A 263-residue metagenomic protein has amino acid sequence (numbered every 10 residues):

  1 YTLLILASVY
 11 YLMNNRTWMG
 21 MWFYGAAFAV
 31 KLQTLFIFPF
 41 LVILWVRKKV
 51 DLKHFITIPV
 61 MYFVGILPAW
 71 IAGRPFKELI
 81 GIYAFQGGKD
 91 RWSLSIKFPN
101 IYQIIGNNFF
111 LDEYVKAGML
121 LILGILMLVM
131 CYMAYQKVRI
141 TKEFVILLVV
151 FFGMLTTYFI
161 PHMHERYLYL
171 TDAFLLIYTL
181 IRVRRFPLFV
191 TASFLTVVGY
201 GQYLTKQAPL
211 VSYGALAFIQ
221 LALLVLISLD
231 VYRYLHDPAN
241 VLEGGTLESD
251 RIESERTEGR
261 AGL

Functional and structural regions predicted by a protein language model:
Y1-L6, V30, Y167-L168: Multi-pass, polyprenyl lipid-linked donor-dependent membrane glycosyltransferases
Y1-T17, F174-L175: Specific aromatic-rich, kink-prone transmembrane helix
A7-Y11, W18-I43, F151-F159: Membrane-interface alpha helices of multi-pass inner-membrane proteins
F36-V60, I71: Perimembrane helix-loop-helix junctions
H54-N100, I104: Aromatic-rich transmembrane-lumenal/periplasmic boundary elements in polytopic membrane proteins
Y62-P68, F151-F159, T191-T205: Aromatic-anchored segments of alpha-helical transmembrane domains
A84-Y158, Y232-L235, G245: Aromatic/glycine/proline-enriched transmembrane-helix motif characteristic of membrane-embedded glycan-assembly enzymes
R185-I252, L263: Aromatic-enriched
